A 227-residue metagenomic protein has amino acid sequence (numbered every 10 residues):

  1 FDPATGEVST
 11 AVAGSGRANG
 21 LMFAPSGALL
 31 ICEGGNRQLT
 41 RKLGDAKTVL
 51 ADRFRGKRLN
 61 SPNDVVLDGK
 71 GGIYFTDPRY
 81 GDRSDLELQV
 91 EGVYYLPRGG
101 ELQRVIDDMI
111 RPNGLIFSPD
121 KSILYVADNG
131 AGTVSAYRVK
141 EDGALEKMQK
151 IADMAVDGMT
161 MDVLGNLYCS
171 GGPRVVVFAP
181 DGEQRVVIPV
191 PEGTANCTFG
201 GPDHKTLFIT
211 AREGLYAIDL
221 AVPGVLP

Functional and structural regions predicted by a protein language model:
F1-P227: Sequence-structural signature of mature extracellular/luminal beta-sheet repeat domains, prominently beta-propellers
